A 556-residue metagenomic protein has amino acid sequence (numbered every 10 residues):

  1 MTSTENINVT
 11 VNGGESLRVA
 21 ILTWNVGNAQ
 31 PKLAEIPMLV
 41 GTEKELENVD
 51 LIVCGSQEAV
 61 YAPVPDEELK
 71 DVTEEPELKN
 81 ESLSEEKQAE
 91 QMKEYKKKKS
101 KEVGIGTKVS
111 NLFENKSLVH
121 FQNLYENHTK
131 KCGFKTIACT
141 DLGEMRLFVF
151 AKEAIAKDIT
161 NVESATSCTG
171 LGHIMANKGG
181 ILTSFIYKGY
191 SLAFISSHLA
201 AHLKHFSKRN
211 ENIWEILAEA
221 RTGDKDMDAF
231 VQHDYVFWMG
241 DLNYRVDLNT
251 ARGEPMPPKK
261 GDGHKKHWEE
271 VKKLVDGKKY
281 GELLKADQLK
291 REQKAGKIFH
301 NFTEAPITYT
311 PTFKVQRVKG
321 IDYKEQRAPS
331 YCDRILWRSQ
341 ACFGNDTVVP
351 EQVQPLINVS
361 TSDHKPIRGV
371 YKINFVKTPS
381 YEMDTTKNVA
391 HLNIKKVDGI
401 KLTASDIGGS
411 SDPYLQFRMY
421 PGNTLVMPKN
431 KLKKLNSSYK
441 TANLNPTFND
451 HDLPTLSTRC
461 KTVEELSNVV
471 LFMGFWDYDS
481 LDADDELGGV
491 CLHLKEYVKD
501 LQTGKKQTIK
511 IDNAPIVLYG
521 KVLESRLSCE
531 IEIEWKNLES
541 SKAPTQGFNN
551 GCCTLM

Functional and structural regions predicted by a protein language model:
M1-C139, M145-F148, H205, I213-L217 (+8 more regions): N-terminal, active-site-proximal structural segment of metallo-dependent hydrolase catalytic domains
I7-G13, V40-E45, K135-T140, G170-I174 (+15 more regions): Beta-strand elements of modular eukaryotic interaction domains
V9-V19, G143-L147, E153-I159, K178-I195: Beta-strand-turn-beta hairpins that frame and shape the catalytic cleft of phosphate-ester-processing enzymes
D66, S117-L124, V271, G277-C332 (+4 more regions): C2-type phospholipid-binding modules
K70-S110, L124, H205-E325, S330: Metal-dependent phosphoesterases centered on the DNase I-like endonuclease/exonuclease/phosphatase
L124-H128, L142-V162, F185-K188, I298-F302 (+2 more regions): Conserved beta strand-loop-helix elements of the APE1-like EEP
Q232-D234, W238, L242-L248, Q316-K377 (+5 more regions): C-terminal, well-structured subdomains that either form a transmembrane helix-short loop-helix hairpin in multi-pass
L402-V522: Peripheral membrane lipid-binding modules
